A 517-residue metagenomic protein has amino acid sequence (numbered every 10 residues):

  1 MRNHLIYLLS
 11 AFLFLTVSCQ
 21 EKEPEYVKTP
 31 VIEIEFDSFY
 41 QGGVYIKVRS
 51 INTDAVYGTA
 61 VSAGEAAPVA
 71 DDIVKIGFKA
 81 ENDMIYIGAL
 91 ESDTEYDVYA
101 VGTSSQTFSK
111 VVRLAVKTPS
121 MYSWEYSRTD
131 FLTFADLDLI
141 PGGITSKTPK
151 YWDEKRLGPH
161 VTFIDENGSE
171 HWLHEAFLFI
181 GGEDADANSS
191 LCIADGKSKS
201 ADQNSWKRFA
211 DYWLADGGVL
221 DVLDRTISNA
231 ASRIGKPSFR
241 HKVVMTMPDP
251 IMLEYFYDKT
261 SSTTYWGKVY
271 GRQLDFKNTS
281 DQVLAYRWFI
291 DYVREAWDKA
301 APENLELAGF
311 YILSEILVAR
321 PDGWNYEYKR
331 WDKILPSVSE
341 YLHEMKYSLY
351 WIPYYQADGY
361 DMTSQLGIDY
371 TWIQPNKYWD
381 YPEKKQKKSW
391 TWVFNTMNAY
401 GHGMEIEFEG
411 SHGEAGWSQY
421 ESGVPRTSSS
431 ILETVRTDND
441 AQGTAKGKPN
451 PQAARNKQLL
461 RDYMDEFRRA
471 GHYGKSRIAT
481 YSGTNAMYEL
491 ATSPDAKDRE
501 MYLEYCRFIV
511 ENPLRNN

Functional and structural regions predicted by a protein language model:
R2-L5, L15-D37, P119-S120: Bacterial Sec-dependent N-terminal signal peptides
Q41, S92-D93: Surface-exposed loops/turns
G58-E91: Recognizes extended acidic, P/S/T-rich segments that occur within or adjacent to Ig-like beta-sandwich modules
D97-V101: Extracellular recognition modules
S105-S120: Extracellular fibronectin type III
Y122-W288: N-terminal catalytic cores of secreted or lumenal carbohydrate-active enzymes
M247-P248, E254, K277-G403: Eukaryote-skewed repeat-based solenoidal scaffolds used as protein-protein interaction platforms, primarily
Q356, W372-E383, S389-N517: Substrate-binding cleft of secreted/luminal carbohydrate-active enzymes
